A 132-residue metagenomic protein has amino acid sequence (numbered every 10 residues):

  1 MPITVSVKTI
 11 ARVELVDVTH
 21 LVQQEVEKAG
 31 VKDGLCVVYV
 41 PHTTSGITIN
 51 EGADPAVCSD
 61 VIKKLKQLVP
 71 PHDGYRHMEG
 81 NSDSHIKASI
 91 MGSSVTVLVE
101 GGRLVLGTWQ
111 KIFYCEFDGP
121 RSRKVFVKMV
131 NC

Functional and structural regions predicted by a protein language model:
M1-C132: Active-site histidine-anchored catalytic micro-motif
